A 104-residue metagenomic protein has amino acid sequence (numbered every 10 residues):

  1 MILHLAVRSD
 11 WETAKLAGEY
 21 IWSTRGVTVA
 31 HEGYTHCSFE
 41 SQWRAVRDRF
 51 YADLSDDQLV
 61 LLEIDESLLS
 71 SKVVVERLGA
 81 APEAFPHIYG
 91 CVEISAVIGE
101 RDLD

Functional and structural regions predicted by a protein language model:
M1-D104: Conserved, structured core segments of small domains
